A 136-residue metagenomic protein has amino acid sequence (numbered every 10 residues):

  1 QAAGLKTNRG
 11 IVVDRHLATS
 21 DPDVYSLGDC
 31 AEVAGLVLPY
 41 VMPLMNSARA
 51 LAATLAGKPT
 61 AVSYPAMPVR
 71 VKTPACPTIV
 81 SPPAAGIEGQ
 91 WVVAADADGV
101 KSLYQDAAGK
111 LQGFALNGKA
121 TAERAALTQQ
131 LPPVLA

Functional and structural regions predicted by a protein language model:
Q1-A53: FAD-site-proximal beta/loop scaffold in flavoenzymes
C30-A122: Mid-to-C-terminal Rossmann-like scaffold of FAD/NAD(P)H-dependent oxidoreductases
G57-A61, Q130, A136: Short loop/turn hinge sites at secondary-structure boundaries
M67-V69, P133-A136: Cysteine/selenocysteine-centered motifs that mediate thiol-based redox chemistry or coordinate metal-sulfur cofactors
A120-L135: A short, polar/charged loop-to-alpha-helix boundary motif
